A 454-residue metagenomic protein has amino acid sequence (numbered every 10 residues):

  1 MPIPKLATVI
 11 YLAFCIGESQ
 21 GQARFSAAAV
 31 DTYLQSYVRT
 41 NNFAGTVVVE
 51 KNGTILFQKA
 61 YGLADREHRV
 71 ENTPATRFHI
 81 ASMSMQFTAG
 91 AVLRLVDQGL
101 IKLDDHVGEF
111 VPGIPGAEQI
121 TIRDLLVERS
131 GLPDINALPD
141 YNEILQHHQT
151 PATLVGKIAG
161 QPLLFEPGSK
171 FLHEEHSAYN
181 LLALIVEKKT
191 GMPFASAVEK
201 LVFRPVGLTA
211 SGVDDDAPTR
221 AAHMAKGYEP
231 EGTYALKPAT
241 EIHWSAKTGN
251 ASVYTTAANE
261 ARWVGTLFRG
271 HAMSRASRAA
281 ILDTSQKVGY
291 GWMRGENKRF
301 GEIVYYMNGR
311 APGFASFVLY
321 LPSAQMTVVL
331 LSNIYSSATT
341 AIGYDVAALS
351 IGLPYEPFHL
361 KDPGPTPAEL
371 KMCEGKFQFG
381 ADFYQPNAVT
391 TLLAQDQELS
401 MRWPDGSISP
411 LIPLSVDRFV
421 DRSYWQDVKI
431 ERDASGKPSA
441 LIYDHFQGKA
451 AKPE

Functional and structural regions predicted by a protein language model:
M1-A7: Bacterial N-terminal signal peptides that target proteins for export
A7-E18: Bacterial N-terminal signal peptides
Q22-K59, E187-M192, S196-K200, R204 (+1 more regions): Catalytic loop of the DD-peptidase/beta-lactamase superfamily, centered on the K-T-G motif and neighboring
A23-A27, T40-F43, R77-M85, L100 (+9 more regions): Solvent-exposed, acidic/flexible segments
A29, H79-M83, L95-L138, G160 (+3 more regions): Active-site helix/loop module of the DD-peptidase/beta-lactamase fold, centered on the serine-lysine SxxK catalytic
V38-T46, E67-V127, L164-H176, T248 (+1 more regions): Short active-site loop at a secondary-structure junction that contains or immediately precedes the catalytic residue(s)
A60, N136-R220, A239-E241, S245-A261: Catalytic-site signature segments of enzymes, centered on catalytic residues
A64-T73, A338-V346: A short, polar/charged loop-to-alpha-helix boundary motif
